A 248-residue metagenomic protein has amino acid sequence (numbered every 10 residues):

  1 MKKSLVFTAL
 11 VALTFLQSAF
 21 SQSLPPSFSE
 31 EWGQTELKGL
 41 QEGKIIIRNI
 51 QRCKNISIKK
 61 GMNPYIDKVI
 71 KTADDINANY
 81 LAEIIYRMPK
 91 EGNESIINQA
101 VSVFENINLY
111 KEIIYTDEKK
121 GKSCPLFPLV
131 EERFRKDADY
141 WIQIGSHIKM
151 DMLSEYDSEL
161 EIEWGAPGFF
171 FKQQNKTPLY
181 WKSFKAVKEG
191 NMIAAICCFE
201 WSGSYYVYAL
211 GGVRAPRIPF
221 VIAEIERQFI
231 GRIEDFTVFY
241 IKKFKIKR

Functional and structural regions predicted by a protein language model:
M1-V6: Bacterial N-terminal signal peptides that target proteins for export
T8-F15: Bacterial N-terminal signal peptides
L16-S23: Bacterial Sec-dependent signal peptides at the C-terminal "C-region" and cleavage site
S23-D151: Hydrophobic ligand-binding cavity/cleft-lining segments
S158-A195: Hydrophobic-ligand binding "helix-grip"
K182-V187, V213-G231: A short acidic/glycine-rich loop-to-helix N-cap element
K188-R214: Compact beta-sheet-dominated globular domain cores
V221-R248: Alpha-helical oligomerization segments
